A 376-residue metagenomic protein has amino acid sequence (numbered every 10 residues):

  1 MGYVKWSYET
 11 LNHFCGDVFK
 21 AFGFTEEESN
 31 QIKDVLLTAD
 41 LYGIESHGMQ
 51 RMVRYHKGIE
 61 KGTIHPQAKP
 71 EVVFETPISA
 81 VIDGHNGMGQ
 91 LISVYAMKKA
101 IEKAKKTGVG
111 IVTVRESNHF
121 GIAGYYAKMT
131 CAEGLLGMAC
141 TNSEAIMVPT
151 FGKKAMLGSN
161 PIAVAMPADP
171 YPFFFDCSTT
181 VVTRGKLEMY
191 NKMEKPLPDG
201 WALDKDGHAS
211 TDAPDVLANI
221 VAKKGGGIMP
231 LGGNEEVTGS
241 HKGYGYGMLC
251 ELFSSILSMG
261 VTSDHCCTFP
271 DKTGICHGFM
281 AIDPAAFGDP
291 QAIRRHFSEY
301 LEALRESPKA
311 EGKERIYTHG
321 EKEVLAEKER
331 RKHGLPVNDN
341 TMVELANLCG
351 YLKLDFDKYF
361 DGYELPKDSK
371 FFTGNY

Functional and structural regions predicted by a protein language model:
M1-Y8, H13-I32, L37-T38, E45-P66 (+3 more regions): Acidic, glycine/proline-rich low-complexity segments that act as flexible tails and inter-domain linkers
G2-F14, L252, L257, T262-Y376: Catalytic-core signal marking the mid-to-C-terminal active-site face
H47-I101: Active-site cofactor/substrate anionic-group-binding motifs, chiefly glycine- and Lys/Arg-rich phosphate-binding loops
V73-D83, V94-G110, S210-G232: Residues forming anionic-ligand binding surfaces in small-molecule and nucleic-acid pockets of primarily soluble enzymes
S79-D169, C177-S178: A generic, well-ordered mixed alpha/beta core segment in the N-terminal half of proteins
M147-V221: Phosphate/diphosphate-binding glycine-rich loops and adjacent basic-rich segments that engage nucleotide
P196-C266: Secondary-shell segments that build the walls of catalytic and ion/ligand-binding clefts
